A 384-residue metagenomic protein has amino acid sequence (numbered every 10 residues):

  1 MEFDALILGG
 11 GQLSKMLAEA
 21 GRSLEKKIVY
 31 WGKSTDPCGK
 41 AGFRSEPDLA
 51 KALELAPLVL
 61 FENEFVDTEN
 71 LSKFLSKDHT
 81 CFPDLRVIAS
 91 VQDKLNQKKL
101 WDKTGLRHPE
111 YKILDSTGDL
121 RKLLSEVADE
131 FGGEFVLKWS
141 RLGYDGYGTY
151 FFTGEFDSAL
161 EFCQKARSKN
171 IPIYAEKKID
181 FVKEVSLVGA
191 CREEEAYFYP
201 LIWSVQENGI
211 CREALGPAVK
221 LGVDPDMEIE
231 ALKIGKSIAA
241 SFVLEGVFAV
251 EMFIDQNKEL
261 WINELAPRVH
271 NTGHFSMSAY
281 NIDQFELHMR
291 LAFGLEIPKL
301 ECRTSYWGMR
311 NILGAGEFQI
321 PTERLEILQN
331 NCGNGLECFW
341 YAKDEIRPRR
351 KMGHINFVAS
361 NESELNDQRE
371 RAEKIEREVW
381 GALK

Functional and structural regions predicted by a protein language model:
M1-K99, G118, K122: ATP-binding N-terminal substructure of ATP-dependent carboxylate-amine bond-forming enzymes
R22, L75, D102, D129-F131 (+2 more regions): Anion (oxyanion) recognition and catalysis
I28, H108-P109, I173: Hydrophobic anchor at the start of a short beta-strand that flanks the dinucleotide cofactor-binding loop
E46, K103, R290-K384: Peripheral (often C-terminal) accessory segments that flank ATP-dependent C-N-forming ligase machineries
L85-T153: A conserved helix-loop-beta module that forms one wall/lid of the active-site cleft in ATP-utilizing catalytic domains
L114, T149-G154, V188-R192, G216-P217 (+2 more regions): Short beta-strand-to-turn element immediately C-terminal to the catalytic PLP-Schiff-base lysine in fold type I
F131, A166-P172, K177-L221, E228-I262 (+4 more regions): Phosphate-binding core of ATP-grasp and ATP-grasp-like enzymes
